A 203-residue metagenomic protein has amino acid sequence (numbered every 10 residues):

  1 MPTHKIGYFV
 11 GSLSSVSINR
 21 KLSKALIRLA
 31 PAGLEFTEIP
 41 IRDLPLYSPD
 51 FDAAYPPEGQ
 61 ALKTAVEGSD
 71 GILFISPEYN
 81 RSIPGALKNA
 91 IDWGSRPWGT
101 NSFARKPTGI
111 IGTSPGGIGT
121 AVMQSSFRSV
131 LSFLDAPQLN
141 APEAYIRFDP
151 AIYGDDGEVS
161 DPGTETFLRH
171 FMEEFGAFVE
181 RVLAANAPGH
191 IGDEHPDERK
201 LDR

Functional and structural regions predicted by a protein language model:
P2, G7, P137-R203: Glycine-rich phosphate/pyrophosphate-binding loop and the adjoining helix
P2-G33: N-terminal beta1-alpha1 ligand-phosphate binding loop
S15-I18, Y47, S82-I83, G119-T120: Secondary-structure boundary/capping motif
P31-T37, P137: A generic structural motif
P40-E58, Y153: N-terminal beta-loop-helix "entrance" segment that forms/cooperates in small-molecule cofactor or anionic ligand
A54-D135: Helix-loop-strand module that forms the ligand-binding subsite of alpha/beta enzymes
